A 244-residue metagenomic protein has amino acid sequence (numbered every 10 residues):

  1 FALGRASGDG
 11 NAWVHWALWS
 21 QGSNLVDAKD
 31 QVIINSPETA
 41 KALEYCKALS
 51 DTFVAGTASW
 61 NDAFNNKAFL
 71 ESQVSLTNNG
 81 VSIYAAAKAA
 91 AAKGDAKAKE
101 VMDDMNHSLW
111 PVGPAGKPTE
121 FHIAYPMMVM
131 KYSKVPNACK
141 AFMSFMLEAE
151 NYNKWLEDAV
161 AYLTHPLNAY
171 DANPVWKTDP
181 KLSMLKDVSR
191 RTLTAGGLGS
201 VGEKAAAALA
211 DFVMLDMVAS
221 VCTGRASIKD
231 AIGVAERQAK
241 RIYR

Functional and structural regions predicted by a protein language model:
F1-V32, E38, V74: Extracytoplasmic/periplasmic solute-binding protein
K29-A58, N106, W110: Glycine-centered hinge/linker elements that transmit conformational signals in sensory and ligand-binding systems
T57-E71: Short helix-initiation/N-cap motifs at beta->coil->alpha
D62, N79-Y84, Y125: Beta->alpha turn/N-cap motifs
E71-G80: Alpha-to-beta junction loops
V81-K99: A ligand-binding cleft/hinge motif common to bilobed small-molecule-binding domains
D103-L109, E157-V213, V218-S220: Long, aromatic- and glycine/proline-rich binding clefts that accommodate carbohydrate-like moieties
H122-V135: A bilobed periplasmic-binding-protein/Venus flytrap-type ligand-binding module shared by bacterial periplasmic
